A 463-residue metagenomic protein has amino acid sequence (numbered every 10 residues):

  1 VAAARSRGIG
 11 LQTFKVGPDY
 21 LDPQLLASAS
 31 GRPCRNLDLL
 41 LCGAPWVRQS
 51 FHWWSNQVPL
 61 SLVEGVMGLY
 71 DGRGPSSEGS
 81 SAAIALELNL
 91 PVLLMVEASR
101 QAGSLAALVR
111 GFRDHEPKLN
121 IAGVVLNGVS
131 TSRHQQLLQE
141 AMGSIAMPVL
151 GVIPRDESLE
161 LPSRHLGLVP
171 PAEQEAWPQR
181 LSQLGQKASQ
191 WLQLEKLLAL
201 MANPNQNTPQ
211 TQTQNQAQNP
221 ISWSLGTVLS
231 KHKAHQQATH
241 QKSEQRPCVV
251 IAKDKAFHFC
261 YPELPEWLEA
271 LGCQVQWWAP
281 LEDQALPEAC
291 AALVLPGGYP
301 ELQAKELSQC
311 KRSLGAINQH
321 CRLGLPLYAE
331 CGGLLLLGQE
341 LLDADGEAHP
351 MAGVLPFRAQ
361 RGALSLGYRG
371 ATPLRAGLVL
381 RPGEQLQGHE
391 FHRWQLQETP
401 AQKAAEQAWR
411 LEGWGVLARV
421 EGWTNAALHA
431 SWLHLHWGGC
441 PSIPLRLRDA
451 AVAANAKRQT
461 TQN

Functional and structural regions predicted by a protein language model:
V1-V16, G123, R133-Q139, P265 (+2 more regions): N-terminal phosphate-binding or glycine-rich loops at protein starts, especially the Walker A/P-loop of NTPases
A2-L88, V96-L119, S132-Q136: ATP-dependent carboxylate-amine ligase catalytic core
K15-V16, V149-E157, Q274-E282: Beta-strand->loop->alpha-helix junctions that form or flank phosphate-binding loops in nucleotide-handling enzymes
L62-E64, L93, V125, V294-P296 (+1 more regions): Structural motif
A102-P209, N219-Q236, K242: Internal gly/pro-rich beta-alpha loop/helix module that stabilizes soluble enzyme cofactors or their anionic handles
L159-N207, S230-H235, H240-Q241, Q245 (+1 more regions): Amide-donor transfer/coupling interface in amidating biosynthetic enzymes
P247-R322: Phosphate-binding active sites in nucleotide-utilizing proteins
P300-G377: Cysteine-nucleophile active-site neighborhood
